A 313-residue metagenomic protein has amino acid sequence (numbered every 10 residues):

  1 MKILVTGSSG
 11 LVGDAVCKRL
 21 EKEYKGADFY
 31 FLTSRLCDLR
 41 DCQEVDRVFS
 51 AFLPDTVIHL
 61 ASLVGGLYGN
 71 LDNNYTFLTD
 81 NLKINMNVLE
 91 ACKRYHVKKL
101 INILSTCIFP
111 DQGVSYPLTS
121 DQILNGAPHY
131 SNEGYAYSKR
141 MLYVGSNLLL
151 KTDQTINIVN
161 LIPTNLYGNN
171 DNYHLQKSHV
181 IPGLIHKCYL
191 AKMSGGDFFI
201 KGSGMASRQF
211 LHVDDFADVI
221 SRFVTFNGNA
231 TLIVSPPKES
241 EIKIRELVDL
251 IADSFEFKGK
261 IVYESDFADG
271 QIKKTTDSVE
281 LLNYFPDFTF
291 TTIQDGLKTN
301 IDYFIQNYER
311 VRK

Functional and structural regions predicted by a protein language model:
T6-G7: Conserved N-terminal Rossmann-fold NAD(P)-binding element of oxidoreductases
G10-L11, A15-R19, L190-K313: C-terminal substrate-binding subdomain of Rossmann-fold SDR/epimerase-dehydratase oxidoreductases
Y24-R47: Adenosine-cofactor binding site in Rossmann-like domains, unifying the SAM/SAH pocket of S-adenosylmethionine-dependent
L39-N81, R94, D111: NAD(P)H-binding glycine-rich loop region in Rossmannoid oxidoreductase-like domains and their noncatalytic homologs
N74-M86, E90, V97, Y137: Catalytic Tyr-X3-Lys loop
M86-N132, V159: Conserved Rossmann-fold NAD(P)-dependent oxidoreductase catalytic core, especially the SDR/UDP-sugar
Q112-Y116, S120-D121, V144-V224, V248-F255: NAD(P)-dependent short-chain dehydrogenase/reductase
G134, S138-M141: Active-site helix of classical SDR
